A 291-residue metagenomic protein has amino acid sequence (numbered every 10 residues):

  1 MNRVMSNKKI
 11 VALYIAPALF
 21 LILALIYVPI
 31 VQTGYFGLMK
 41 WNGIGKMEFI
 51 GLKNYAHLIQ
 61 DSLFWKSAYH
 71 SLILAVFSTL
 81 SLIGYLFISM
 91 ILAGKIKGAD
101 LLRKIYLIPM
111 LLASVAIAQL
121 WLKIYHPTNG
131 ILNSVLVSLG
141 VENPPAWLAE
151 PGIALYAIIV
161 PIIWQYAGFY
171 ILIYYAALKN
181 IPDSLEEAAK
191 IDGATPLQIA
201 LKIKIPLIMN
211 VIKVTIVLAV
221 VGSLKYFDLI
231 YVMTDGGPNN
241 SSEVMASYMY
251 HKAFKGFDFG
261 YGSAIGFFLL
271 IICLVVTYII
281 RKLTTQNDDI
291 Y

Functional and structural regions predicted by a protein language model:
R3-Y291: A structural signal for multi-pass alpha-helical bundles of membrane permease subunits that mediate small-molecule
